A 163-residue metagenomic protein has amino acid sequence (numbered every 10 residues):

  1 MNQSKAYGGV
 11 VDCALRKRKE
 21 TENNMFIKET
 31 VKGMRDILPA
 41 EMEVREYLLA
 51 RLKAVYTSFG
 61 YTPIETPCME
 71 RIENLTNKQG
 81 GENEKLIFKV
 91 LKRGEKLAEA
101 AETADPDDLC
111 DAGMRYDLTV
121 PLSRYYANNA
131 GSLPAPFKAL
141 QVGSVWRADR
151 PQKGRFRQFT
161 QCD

Functional and structural regions predicted by a protein language model:
G9-C13, E22-D163: TRNA-recognition modules of translation machinery and tRNA-sensing kinases, especially anticodon-binding
R16-R18: Basic polycationic patches enriched in arginine
